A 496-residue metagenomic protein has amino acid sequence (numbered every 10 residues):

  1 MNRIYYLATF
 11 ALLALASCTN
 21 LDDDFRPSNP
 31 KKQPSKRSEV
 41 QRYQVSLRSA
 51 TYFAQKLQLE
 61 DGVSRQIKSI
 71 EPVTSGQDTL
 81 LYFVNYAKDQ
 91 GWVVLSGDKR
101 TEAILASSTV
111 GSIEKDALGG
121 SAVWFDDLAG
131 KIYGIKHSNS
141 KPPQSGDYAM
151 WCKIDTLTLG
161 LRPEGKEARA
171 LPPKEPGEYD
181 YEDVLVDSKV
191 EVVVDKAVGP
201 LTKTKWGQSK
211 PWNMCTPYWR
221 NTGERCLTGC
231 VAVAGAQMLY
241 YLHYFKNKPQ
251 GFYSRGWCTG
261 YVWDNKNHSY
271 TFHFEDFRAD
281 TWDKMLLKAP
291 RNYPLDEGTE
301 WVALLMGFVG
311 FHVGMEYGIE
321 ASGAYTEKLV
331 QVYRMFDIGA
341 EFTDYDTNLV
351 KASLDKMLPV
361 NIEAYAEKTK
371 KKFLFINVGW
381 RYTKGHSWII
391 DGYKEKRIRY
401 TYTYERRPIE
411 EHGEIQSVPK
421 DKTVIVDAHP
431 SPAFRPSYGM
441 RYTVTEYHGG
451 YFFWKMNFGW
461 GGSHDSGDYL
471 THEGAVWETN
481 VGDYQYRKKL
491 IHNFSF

Functional and structural regions predicted by a protein language model:
N2-T9: Sec-dependent signal peptide recognition, specifically the positively charged N-region followed immediately by
L15-S17: C-terminal motif of bacterial Sec signal peptides marking the signal peptidase cleavage site
N20-C215, L329-Y333, A352-S353: Acidic/polar, low-complexity intrinsically disordered N-terminal segments immediately downstream of a Sec signal
L21-A54, T228, A232-D344: Cysteine-nucleophile protease catalytic domains, especially the papain-like/related folds used in DUB/UBL proteases
E71-D89, E341-G450: Active-site-adjacent substructure of cysteine-protease-like catalytic cores
K99-T101, E367, K394-K396, G459-H464: Acidic glycine-/aspartate-rich tracts in secreted/extracellular proteins
I154-G165, G177-S188, W460-F496: A recurrent domain-boundary module in secreted/ectodomain proteins
N213-N221, G256-L295, R399-H448, Y469-Y486: Surface-exposed intrinsically disordered loops and tails
